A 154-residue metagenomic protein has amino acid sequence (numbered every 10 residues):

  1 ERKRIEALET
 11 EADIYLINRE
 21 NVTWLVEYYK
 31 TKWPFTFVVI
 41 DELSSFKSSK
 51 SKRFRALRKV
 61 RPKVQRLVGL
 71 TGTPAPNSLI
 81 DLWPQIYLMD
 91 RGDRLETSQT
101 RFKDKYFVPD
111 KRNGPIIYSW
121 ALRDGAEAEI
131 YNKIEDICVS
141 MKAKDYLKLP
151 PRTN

Functional and structural regions predicted by a protein language model:
E1-R2, D145: Short, polar loop motifs at secondary-structure junctions
R2-F35: Conserved helix/coil segment N-terminal to the catalytic DExD/H
L25, S45-S49, P76-N77: Catalytic P-loop NTPase motifs of RecA-like helicase/translocase cores
Y28-Y29, S49, Q85: Residue-level signal for well-ordered alpha-helical positions
F37, F54-D145: Conserved P-loop NTPase motor "coupling/switch" region that bridges the ATPase
D41-E42: Walker B catalytic acidic pair
K144-N154: Conserved helicase/translocase motor-coupling segment
